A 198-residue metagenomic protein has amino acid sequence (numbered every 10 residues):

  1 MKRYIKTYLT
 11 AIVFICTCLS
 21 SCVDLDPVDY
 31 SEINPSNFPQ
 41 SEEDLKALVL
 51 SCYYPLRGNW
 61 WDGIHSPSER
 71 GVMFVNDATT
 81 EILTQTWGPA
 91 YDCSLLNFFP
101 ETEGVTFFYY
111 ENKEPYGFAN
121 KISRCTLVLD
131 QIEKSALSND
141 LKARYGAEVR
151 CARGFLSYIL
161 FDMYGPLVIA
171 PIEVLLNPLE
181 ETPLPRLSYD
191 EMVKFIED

Functional and structural regions predicted by a protein language model:
M1-S31: Bacterial Sec-dependent N-terminal signal peptides
I5-L9, M73, L156: Sequence-pattern detector for short linear motifs and compositional/periodic biases rather than a specific fold
C22-E148, S157-K194: Short acidic-aromatic linear motifs embedded in glycine-rich loops, typified by GG[WY][YF]DAGD(H) and related
D198: Aromatic-glycine hotspot motif
